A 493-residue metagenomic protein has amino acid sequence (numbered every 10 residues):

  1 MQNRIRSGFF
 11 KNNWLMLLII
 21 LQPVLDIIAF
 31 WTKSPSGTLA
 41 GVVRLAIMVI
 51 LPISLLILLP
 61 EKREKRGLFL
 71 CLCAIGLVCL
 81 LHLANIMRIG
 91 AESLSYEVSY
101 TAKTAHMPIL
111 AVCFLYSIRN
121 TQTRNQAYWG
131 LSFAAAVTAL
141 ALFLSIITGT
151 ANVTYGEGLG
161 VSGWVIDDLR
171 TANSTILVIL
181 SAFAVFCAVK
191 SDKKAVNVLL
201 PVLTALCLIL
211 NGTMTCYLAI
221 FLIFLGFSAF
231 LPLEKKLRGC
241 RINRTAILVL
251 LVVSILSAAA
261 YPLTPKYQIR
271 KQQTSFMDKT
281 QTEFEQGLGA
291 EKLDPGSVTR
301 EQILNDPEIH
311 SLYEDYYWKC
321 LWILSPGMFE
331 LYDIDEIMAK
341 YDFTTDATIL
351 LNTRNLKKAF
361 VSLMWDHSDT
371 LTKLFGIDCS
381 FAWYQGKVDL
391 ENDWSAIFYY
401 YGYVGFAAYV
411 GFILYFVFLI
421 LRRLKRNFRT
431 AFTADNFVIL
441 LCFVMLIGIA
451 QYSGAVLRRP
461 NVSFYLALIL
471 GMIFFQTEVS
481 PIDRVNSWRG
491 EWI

Functional and structural regions predicted by a protein language model:
M1-L58, L80-R88: N-terminal signal-anchor transmembrane segment
S7-L18, K62-I75, R124-S132, K194-N197 (+1 more regions): Membrane-interfacial loop-to-transmembrane alpha-helix junctions, especially the N-terminal start
L18-I19, Y399, V417-Y452: Loop-to-helix entry and N-terminal half of a specific, functionally important transmembrane alpha helix in multi-pass
V42-V49, L68-L83, A91-S117: Aromatic-anchored transmembrane helix interface
N125-N152, D168-K235, S257-T264: Alpha-helical transmembrane segments of multi-pass inner-membrane proteins
F224-L225, I439-I447, V456-I493: Transmembrane alpha-helices of multi-pass inner-membrane enzymes
E234-Y341, D366-H367: A membrane-periplasm/extracellular boundary helix in multi-pass inner-membrane enzymes that assemble envelope glycans
Y316-Y401: Long extracytoplasmic/lumenal interhelical loops at the membrane interface of multi-pass membrane proteins
